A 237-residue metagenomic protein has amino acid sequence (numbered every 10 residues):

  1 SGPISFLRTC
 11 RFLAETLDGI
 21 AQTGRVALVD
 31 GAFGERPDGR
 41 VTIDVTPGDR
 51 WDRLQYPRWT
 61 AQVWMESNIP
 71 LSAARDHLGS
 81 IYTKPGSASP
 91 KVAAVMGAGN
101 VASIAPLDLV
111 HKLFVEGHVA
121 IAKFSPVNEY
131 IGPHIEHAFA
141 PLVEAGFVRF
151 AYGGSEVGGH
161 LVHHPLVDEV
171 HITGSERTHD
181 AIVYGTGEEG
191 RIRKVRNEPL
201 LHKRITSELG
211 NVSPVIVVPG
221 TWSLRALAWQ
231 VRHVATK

Functional and structural regions predicted by a protein language model:
S1, E136-V143, F147, E156-G159 (+3 more regions): ALDH superfamily catalytic-core signature
S1-R75, F124-E129, A138-V143: N-terminal Rossmann-like NAD(P)+-binding subdomain of aldehyde/semialdehyde dehydrogenases
A32-V41, V45, S155, S175-R177 (+1 more regions): Conserved A3 ("GATE") glycine/threonine-rich loop of ANL adenylate-forming enzymes
W59-S103, L107, F114-E116: Active-site-adjacent "gating/activation" loops or surface patches in catalytic cores
S72, V92, I104-E156, V195 (+1 more regions): PLP-dependent aminotransferase-like
V95, I121-K123, E169-H171: Short catalytic-loop micro-motif centered on adjacent basic/acidic residues
M96, G154, T173: Conserved residues at the C-terminal ends of beta-strands
A98, A102-K112, I135, L227-K237: Structured alpha-helical segments in the cores of large, soluble enzyme domains
